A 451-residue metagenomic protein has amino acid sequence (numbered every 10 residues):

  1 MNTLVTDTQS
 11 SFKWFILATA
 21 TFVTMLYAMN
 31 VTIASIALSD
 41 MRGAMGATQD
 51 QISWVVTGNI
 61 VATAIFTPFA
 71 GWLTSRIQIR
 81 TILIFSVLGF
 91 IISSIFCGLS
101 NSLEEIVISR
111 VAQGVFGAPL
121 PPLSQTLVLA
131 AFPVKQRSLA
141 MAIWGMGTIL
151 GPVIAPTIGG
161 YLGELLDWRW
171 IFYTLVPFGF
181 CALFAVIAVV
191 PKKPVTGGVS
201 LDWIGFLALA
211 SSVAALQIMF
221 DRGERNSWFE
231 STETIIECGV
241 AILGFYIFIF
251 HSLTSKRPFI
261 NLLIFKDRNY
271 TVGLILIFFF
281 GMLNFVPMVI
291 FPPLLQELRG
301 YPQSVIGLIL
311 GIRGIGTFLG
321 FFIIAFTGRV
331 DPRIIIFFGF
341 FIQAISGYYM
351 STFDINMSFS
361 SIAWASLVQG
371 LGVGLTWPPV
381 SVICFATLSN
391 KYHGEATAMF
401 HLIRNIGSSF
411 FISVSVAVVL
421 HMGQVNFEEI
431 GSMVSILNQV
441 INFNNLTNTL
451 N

Functional and structural regions predicted by a protein language model:
M1-Q9: Short, Lys/Arg-rich, polar N-terminal cytosolic tail immediately upstream of the first transmembrane signal-anchor
W14-M29, A34-L38, M45-N59, G71 (+3 more regions): 12-transmembrane solute porter fold
Y27, V56-N59, T63, F90 (+10 more regions): Structural signature of transmembrane alpha-helices in multi-pass secondary transporters
T67-G205: Helix-loop-helix hairpins in multi-pass membrane proteins, especially solute transporters
R76, S102, E164, I187-T196 (+6 more regions): Transmembrane helix-loop junctions in multipass membrane proteins, especially transporters and channels
G89-F96, F178-A185, L243-I247, L319 (+1 more regions): Transmembrane-helix signature of multi-pass solute transporters
E164-L276, L283, L308-I309: Hydrophobic transmembrane-helix bundles of small-molecule transporters
E164-V176, R222-E233, H421-N451: A membrane-interface helix-boundary motif in multi-pass transporters
